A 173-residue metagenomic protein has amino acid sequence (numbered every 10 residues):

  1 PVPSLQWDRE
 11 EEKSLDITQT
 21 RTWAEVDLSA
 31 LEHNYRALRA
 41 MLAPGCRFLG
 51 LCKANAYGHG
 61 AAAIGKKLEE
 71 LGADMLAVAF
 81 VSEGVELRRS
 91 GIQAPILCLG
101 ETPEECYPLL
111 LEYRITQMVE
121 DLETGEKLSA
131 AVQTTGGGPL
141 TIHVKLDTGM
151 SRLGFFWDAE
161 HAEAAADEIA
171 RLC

Functional and structural regions predicted by a protein language model:
P1-Q6: Short, basic, low-complexity termini and linkers enriched in Ser/Thr/Gly/Pro that act as targeting/leader peptides
W7, D16-T18, T22-E25, A30-E32 (+1 more regions): Active-site-proximal beta-alpha core segment in soluble small-molecule metabolic enzymes
A37-P44, E86: CE4/NodB-like, metal-dependent polysaccharide N-deacetylase domain that modifies extracellular/periplasmic N-acetylated
